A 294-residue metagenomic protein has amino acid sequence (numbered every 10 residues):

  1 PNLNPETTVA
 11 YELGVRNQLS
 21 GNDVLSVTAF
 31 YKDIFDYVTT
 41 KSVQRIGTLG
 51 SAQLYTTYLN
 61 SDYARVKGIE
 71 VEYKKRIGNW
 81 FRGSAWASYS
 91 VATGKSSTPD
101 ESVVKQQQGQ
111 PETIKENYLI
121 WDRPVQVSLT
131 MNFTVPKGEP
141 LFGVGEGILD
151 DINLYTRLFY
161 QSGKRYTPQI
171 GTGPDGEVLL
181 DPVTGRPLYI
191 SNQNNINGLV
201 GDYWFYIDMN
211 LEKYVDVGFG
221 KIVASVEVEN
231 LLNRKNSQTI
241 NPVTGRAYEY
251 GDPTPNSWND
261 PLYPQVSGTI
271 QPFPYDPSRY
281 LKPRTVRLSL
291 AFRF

Functional and structural regions predicted by a protein language model:
P1, S51-Y58, Q108-K115, Y189-I196 (+1 more regions): Extracytoplasmic loops and strand-loop junctions of Gram-negative outer membrane beta-barrel proteins
N2-P5, L59-Y63, Y118-I120, I196-D202 (+1 more regions): Outer-membrane beta-barrel proteins
N2-T56: Membrane-embedded beta-barrel scaffold of Gram-negative outer-membrane proteins
T7-V9, R65-K67, R123-V127, Y203-I207 (+1 more regions): Residues that define the transmembrane beta-barrel architecture of outer-membrane proteins
L13-N17, V71-K75, A85, L129-F133 (+4 more regions): Residues on the lipid-exposed face of transmembrane beta-strands in outer-membrane beta-barrel proteins
G21, D33-T39, V91-S97, K137-E139 (+3 more regions): Gram-negative outer-membrane beta-barrel proteins
F30-D33, R45, S51-G163: Gram-negative outer-membrane beta-barrel transporters
G145-P187, G201-Y206, K213-F294: C-terminal beta-signal and adjacent terminal beta-strands/loops of Gram-negative outer-membrane beta-barrel proteins
